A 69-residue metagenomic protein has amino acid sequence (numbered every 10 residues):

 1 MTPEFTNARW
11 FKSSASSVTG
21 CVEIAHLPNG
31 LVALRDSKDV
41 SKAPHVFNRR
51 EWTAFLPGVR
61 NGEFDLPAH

Functional and structural regions predicted by a protein language model:
M1-H69: Positively charged, low-complexity terminal tracts and the immediately adjacent first secondary-structure elements
